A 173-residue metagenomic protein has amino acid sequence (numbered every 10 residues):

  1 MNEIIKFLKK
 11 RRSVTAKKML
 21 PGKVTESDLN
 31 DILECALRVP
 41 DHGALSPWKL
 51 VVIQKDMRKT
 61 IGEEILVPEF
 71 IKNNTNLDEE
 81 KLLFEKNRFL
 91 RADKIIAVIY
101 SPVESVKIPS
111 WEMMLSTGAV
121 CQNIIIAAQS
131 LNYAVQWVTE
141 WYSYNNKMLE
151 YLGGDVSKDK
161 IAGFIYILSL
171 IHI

Functional and structural regions predicted by a protein language model:
M1-R91: N-terminal amphipathic, basic helical "cap/leader" segment at the start of enzyme domains
F7, I95-A97, F164-Y166: Conserved hydrophobic/aromatic beta-strand scaffold that supports enzyme active sites
A36, I96, P102-E150: Small-aliphatic-rich amphipathic alpha-helix that forms the alpha element of a beta-alpha
I65, E69, D93, V98-Y100 (+1 more regions): Generic hydrophobic/packing signal
A92-K94, L131, G163: Generic beta-strand structural signal
M148-A162: Short, electropositive alpha-helical surface patch
I171-I173: Conserved small/polar residues in nucleotide/adenosyl-binding loops
